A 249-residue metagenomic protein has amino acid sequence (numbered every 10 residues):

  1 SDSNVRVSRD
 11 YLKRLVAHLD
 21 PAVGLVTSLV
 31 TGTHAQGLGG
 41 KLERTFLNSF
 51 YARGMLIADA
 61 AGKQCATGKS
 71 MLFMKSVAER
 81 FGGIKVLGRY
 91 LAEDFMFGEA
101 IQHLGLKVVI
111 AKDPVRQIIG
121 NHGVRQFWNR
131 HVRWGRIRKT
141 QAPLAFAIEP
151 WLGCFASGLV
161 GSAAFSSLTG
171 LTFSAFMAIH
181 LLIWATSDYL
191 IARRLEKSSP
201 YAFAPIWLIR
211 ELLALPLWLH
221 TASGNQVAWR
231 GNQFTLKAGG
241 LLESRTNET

Functional and structural regions predicted by a protein language model:
D2-H18: Acidic donor-binding/catalytic loop of UDP-sugar-dependent glycosyltransferases, especially processive GT2
L19, V23-Y51, S76-E79, I84-F146 (+1 more regions): Catalytic donor/gating beta->alpha subdomain of glycosyltransferases that bind UDP-sugars
M55-G62: Short, P/G- and charge-enriched loop/turn segments at secondary-structure junctions
K63-F73, V77, F95: Short glycine- and hydrophobic/aromatic-rich loop-to-beta-strand nucleating segment in the catalytic cores
E149-A228: Membrane-embedded multi-pass helical conduit in multi-pass membrane proteins, especially envelope-biosynthetic
L241-T249: Short, surface-exposed, low-complexity cationic segments
